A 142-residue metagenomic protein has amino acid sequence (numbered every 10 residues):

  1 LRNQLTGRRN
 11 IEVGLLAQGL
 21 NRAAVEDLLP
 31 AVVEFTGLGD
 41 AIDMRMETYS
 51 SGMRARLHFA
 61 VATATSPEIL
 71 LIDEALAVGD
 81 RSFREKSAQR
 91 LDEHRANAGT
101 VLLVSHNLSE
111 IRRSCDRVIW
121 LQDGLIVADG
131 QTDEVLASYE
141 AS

Functional and structural regions predicted by a protein language model:
L5-L16: Q-loop/switch helix immediately C-terminal to the Walker
R22, E26, V32-T48: Conserved ABC nucleotide-binding domain
A64-I72: A short, proline-enriched helix->beta-strand linker immediately N-terminal to the Walker B motif in ABC-type P-loop
R84-N97: Helical segment within the ABC ATPase nucleotide-binding domain
S105-H106: H-loop/switch region of ABC-family ATPase nucleotide-binding domains
I111-R113: A short, surface-exposed alpha-helical micro-motif characterized by mixed small hydrophobic and charged/polar residues
D129-G130: ABC ATPase "signature
